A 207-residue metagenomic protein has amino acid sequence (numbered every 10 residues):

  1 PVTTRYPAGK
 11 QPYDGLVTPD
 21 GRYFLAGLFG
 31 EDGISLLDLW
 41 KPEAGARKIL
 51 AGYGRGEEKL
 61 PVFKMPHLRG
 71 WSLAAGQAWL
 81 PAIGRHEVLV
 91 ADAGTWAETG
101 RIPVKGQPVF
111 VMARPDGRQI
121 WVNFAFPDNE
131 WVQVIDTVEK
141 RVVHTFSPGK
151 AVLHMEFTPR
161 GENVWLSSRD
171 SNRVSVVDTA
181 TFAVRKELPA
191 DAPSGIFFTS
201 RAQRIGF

Functional and structural regions predicted by a protein language model:
P1-F207: Predominantly soluble domains enriched in secretory-pathway, periplasmic, or organellar proteins
